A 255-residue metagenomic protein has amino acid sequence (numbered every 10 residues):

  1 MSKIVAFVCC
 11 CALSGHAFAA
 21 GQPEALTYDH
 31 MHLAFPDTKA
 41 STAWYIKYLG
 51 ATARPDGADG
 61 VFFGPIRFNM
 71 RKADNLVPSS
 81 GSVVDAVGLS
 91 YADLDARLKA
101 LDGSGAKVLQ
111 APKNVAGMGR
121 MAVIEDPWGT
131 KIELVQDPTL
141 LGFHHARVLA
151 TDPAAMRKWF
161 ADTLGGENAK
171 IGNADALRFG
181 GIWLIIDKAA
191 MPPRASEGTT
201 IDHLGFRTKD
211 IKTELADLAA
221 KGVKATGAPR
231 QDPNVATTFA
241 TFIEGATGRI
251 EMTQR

Functional and structural regions predicted by a protein language model:
K3-H16: Bacterial N-terminal signal peptides
F18-P23, L33, D102-V148, K170-G172 (+3 more regions): Vicinal oxygen chelate
E24-G60: Mature N-terminal segment immediately following signal peptide/propeptide cleavage in secreted/periplasmic
L26-P36, G60-F62, L76-L101, R120-E125 (+3 more regions): Vicinal oxygen chelate
S41-I46, L101, G129, M156-A161 (+2 more regions): Conserved active-site tyrosine of GNAT-family acetyltransferases
K47-R54, G105-A106, D162-A169, K221-K224: Conserved acetyl-CoA-binding loop of GNAT-fold acetyltransferases
A58-N69, A174-L184: C-terminal "cap" of GNAT-fold acetyltransferases
D152, R157-F160, L164-N173: Solenoidal tandem-repeat scaffolds enriched in leucines and small polar residues
